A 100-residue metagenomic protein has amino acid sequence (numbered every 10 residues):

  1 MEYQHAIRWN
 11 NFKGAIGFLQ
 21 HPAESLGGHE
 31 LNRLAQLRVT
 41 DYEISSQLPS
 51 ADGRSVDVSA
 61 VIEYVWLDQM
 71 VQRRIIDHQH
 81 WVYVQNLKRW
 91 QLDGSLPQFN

Functional and structural regions predicted by a protein language model:
H5, W9-D57, M70: Short solvent-exposed beta->alpha transition segments
A51-N100: Exposed beta-sheet edge and beta->alpha loop/turn motif
